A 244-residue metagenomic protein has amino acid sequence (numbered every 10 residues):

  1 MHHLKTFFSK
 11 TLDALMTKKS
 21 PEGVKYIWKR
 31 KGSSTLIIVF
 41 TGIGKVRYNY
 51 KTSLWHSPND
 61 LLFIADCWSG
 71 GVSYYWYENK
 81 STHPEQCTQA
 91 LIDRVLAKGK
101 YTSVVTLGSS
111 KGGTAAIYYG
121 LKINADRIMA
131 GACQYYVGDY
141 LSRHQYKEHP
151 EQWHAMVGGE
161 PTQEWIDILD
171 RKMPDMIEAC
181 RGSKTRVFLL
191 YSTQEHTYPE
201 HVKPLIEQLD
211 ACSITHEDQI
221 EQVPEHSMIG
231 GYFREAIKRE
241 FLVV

Functional and structural regions predicted by a protein language model:
T11-G71, L189: Short, surface-exposed "cap/lid" segments of acyl-processing enzymes
A65-H83: Cap/lid segment of the alpha/beta-hydrolase catalytic domain
E78-K98: Alpha/beta-hydrolase active-site loop
G99-S110: Alpha/beta-hydrolase fold nucleophile elbow
G108-Y118: Glycine-rich nucleophile elbow surrounding the catalytic serine of serine-hydrolase chemistry
Y118-I128: Conserved hydrolase catalytic core segment
A130-L141: Active-site nucleophile loop of the alpha/beta-hydrolase fold
K147-I220, H226, G230-V243: The feature captures the conserved acid-bearing segment of alpha/beta-hydrolase catalytic domains
